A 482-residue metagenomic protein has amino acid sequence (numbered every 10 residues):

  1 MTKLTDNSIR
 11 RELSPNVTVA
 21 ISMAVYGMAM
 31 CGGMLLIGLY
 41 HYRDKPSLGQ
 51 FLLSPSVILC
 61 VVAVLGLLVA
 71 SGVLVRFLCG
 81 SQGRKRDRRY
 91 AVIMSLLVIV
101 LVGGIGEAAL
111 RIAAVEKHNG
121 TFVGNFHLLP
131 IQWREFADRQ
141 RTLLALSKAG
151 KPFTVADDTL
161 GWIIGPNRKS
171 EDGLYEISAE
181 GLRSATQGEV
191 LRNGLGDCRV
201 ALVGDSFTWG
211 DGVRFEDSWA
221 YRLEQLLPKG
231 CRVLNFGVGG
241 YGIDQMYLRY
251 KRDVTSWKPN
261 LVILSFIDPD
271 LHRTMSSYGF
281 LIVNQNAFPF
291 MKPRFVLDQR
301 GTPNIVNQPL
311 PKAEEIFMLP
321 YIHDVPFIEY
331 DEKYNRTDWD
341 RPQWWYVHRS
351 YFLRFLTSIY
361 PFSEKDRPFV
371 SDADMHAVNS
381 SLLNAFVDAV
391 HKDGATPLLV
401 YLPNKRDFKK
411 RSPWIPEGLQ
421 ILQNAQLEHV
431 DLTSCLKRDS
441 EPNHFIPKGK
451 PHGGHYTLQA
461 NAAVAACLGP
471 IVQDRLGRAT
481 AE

Functional and structural regions predicted by a protein language model:
T2-N7, P15, G449-E482: Histidine-centered active-site loop/cap adjacent to the catalytic His in serine esterases/O-acetyl transfer systems
L4, Y26-G49, M94, D268-L422 (+2 more regions): Serine-dependent acyl-ester chemistry module
I9-Y26: N-terminal membrane topogenic signal
S22-F77: Membrane-embedded alpha-helical segments of integral membrane proteins
K85-R111: Internal/C-terminal transmembrane anchor helices
A114-L226, Y334-T357, P361-S363, P416 (+1 more regions): Membrane/wall-proximal cationic-aromatic binding patches
R168-K169, E176, R183, A201 (+2 more regions): Conserved SGNH/GDSL esterase-like catalytic core that processes O-acyl groups on lipids and polysaccharides
D205, M246, V262, V390 (+3 more regions): Generic structural signal for small/hydrophobic residues in well-ordered secondary structure, especially within
